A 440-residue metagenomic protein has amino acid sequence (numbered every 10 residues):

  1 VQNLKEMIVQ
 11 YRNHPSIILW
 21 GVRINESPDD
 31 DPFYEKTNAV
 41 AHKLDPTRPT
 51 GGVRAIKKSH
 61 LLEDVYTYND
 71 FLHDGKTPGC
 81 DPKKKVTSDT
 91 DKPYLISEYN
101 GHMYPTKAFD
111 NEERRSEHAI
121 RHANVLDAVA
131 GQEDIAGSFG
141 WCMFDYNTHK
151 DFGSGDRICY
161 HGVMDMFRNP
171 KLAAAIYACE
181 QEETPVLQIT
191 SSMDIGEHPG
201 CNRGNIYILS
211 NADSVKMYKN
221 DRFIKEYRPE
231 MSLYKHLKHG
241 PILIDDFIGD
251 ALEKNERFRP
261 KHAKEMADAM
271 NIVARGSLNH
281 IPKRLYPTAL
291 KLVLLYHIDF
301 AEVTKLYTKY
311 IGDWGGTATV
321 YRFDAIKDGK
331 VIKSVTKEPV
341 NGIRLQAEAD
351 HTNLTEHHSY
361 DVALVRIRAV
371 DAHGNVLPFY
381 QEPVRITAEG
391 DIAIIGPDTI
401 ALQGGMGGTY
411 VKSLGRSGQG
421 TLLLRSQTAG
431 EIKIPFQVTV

Functional and structural regions predicted by a protein language model:
V1-I206, D221, E226-M231: Substrate-binding/catalytic cleft of secreted carbohydrate-active enzymes, primarily glycoside hydrolases
C142, N147, F152-Q346, N375-L377: Catalytic cores of secreted or luminal carbohydrate-active enzymes
H161, R222-E226, F379-D391, I434-F436: Short, well-ordered beta-strand segments
R203, N341-A372: Beta-strand-rich domain onsets/edges
I206-S210, D361-P378, T421-L424, I434: Beta-strand-rich structural segments
K235-D246, G390-M406: Low-complexity "stalk/linker" and mucin-like segments enriched in Ser/Thr/Pro/Ala/Gly
Y310-G312, G408-G415: Extracellular/luminal low-complexity segments enriched in Ser/Thr/Pro
G316-V320, V362, S417-Q419: Extracellular Ig-like/FN3 beta-sandwich strand-entry sites
